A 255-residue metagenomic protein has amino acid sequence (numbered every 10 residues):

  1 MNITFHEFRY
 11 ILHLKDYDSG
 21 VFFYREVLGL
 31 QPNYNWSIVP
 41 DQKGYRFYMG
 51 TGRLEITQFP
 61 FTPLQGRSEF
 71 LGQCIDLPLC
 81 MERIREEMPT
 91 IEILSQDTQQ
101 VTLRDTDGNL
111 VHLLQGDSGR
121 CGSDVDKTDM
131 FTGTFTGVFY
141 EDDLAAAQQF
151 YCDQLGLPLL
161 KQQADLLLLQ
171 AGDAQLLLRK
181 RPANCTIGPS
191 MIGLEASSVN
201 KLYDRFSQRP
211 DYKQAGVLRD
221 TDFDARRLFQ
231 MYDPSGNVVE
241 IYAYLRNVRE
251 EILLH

Functional and structural regions predicted by a protein language model:
M1-H6, I11-L54, V138-L176: Core segments of cupin and vicinal oxygen chelate
M1-V21, S68-F70, L114-Q148, Q175 (+2 more regions): N-terminal beta-strand motif that seeds the catalytic metal site of vicinal oxygen chelate
K15-D18, S68-L110, D143-A145, I192-V238 (+1 more regions): Vicinal oxygen chelate
N33, V111, L160, V239-E240: Generic structural signal for well-ordered beta-strand positions
I38, F59, L114-G116, D165 (+2 more regions): Residue-level structural signal for beta-strand termini and adjacent loop
V39-K43, L64, D97-Q99, A164-L166 (+2 more regions): Short acidic/glycine-enriched loop/turn segments that link adjacent beta-strands
E55-T57, T102, H112-L114, L177-R179 (+2 more regions): Conserved beta-strand in the GNAT
T57-P63: Conserved donor-binding loop and adjoining core beta-sheet/short helix segment in diverse acyl/aminoacyl transferases
